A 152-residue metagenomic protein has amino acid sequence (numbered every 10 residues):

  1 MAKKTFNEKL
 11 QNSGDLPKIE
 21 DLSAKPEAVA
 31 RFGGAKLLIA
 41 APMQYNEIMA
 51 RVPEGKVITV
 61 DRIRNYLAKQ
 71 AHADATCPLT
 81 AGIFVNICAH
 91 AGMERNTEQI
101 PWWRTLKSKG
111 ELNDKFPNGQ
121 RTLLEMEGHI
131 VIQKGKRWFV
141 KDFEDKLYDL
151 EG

Functional and structural regions predicted by a protein language model:
A2-G152: Nucleic acid-binding interface residues in structured DNA/RNA-binding domains, emphasizing the DNA-engaging scaffolds
